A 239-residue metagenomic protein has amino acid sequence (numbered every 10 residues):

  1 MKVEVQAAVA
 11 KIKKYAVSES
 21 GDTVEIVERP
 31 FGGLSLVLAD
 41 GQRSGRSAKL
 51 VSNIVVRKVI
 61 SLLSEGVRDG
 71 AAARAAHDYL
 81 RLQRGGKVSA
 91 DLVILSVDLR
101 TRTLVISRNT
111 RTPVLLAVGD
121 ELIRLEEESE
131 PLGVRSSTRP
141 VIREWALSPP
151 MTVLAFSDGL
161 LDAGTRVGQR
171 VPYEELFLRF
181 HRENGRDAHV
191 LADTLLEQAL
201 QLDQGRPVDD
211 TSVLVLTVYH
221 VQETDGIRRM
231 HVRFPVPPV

Functional and structural regions predicted by a protein language model:
K2-G21, H77-Q83, T110-W145, P172 (+2 more regions): PP2C/PPM family metal-dependent serine/threonine protein phosphatase catalytic domain, recognizing the conserved
V17-L34, A90-L92, L125-R170: Acidic loop->beta-strand submotif enriched in PP2C/PPM serine/threonine phosphatases
D22-R81, L154, Q169-R170: Primarily the active-site beta-strand->alpha-helix module of PP2C/PPM metal-dependent phosphatases, and frequently
D40-G41, R111, F156-G159, D210: DG-centered beta-turn motif at the end of beta-strands
S44-E65, T152-D203, Q222, R228-H231 (+1 more regions): Active-site-proximal, acidic helix/loop segment immediately C-terminal to a metal-coordinating Asp/Glu
K49-G119, E126, P140, A192-L216: Catalytic core of PPM/PP2C metal-dependent serine/threonine phosphatase domains
T217-V221: Short, amphipathic C-terminal "tail helix"
